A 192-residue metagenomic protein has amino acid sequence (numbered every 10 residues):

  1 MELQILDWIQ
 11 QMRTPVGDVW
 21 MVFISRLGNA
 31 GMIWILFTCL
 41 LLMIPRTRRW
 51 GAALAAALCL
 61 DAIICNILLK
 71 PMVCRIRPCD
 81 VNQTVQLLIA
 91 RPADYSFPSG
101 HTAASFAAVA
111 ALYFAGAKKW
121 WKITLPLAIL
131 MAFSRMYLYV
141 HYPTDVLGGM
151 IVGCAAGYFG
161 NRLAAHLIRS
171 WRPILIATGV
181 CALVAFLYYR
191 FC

Functional and structural regions predicted by a protein language model:
M1-I35, C65-A93: N-terminal transmembrane-helix/juxtamembrane module of multi-pass inner/ER membrane proteins
M12, M43, T47, N66-I67 (+4 more regions): Membrane-interface elements of multi-pass transporters and channels
V16-G17, R46-G51, G116-I123: Membrane-helix interface segments
S25-I44, H101-A104: Hydrophobic alpha-helical transmembrane segments
F37-I63: Interfacial segments of alpha-helical transmembrane regions
A53-A62, N66, G149, G153 (+1 more regions): Alpha-helical transmembrane segments in multi-pass membrane proteins
Q86-C192: Membrane-embedded catalytic cores of phosphoryl/pyrophosphoryl-handling enzymes
